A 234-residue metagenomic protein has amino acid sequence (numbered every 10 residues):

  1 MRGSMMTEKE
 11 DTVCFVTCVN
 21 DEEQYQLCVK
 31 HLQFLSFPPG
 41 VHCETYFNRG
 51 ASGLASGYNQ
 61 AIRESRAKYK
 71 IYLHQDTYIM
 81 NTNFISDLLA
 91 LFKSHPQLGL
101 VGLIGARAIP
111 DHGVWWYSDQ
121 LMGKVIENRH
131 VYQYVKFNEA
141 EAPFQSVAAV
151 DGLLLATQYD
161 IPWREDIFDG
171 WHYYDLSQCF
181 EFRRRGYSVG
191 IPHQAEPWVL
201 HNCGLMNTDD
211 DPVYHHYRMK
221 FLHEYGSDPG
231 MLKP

Functional and structural regions predicted by a protein language model:
R2-G3, D21-S36: Short, well-formed alpha-helical segments that are part of the catalytic scaffolds of diverse glycosyltransferases
A51-S65: Glycine-rich, basic loop-to-helix element that forms the pyrophosphate-binding segment of sugar-nucleotide handling
K70: Short aromatic/hydrophobic "clamp" motif used to bind/position activated sugar donors
H74-Y78: The conserved acidic donor/metal-binding loop of glycosyltransferases
N83-M122: Conserved donor NDP-sugar-binding/catalytic core segment of glycosyltransferases
Y132-T157: A recurrent flexible, glycine/aromatic-enriched loop bordering the glycosyltransferase active site that acts as
A148-P162, F168-A195: A short, conserved alpha-helix in the catalytic core of glycosyltransferases
G190-P212, K220-F221: Active-site donor/metal-binding and catalytic loop motifs of nucleotide-sugar-dependent glycosylation enzymes
